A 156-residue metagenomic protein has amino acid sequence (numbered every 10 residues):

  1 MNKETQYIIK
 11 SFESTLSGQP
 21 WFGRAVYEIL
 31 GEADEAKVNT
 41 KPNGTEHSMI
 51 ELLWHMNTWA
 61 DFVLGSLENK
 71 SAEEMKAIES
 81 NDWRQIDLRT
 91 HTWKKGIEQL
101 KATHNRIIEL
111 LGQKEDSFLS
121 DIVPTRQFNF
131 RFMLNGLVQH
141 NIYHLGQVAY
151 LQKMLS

Functional and structural regions predicted by a protein language model:
N2-T5, I9-G23, Y27, E35-D82 (+1 more regions): Short, contiguous alpha-helical
A33-A36, K114: Structured helix-beta-strand junction loops
R84-D121, F132-L137: Acidic/histidine-rich alpha-helical segments that form the ligand environment of transition-metal centers
